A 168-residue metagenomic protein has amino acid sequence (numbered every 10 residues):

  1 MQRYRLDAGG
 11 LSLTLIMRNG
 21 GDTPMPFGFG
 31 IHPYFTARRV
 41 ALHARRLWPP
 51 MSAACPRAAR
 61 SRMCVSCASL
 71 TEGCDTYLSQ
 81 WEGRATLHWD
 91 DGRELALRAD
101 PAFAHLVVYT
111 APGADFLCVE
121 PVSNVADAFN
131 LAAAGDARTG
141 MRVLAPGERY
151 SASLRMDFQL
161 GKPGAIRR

Functional and structural regions predicted by a protein language model:
M1-F27, I31-P33: Acidic, contiguous internal or C-terminal segments within carbohydrate-active enzymes that form a structured patch used
M1-R3, T139-L144: Beta-strand-rich interaction surfaces with strong enrichment in secreted/lumenal proteins
L15, R142-L160: Short Pro-Gly-centered flexible turn/kink motifs
G20-D22, R38, Q159-G161: Short coil/turn motifs at secondary-structure junctions
P24-P26, P33-A102: Active-site/ligand-binding surface loops and adjacent short beta/alpha elements that line catalytic pockets across
D90-N130: Glycine-rich active-site loops that engage anionic ligands at enzyme catalytic sites
A128-R138: Short beta-strand and strand-turn-strand segments in soluble, beta-rich domains
F158-R168: Short, Lys/Arg- and Gly-enriched loop/turn segments at beta-strand edges
